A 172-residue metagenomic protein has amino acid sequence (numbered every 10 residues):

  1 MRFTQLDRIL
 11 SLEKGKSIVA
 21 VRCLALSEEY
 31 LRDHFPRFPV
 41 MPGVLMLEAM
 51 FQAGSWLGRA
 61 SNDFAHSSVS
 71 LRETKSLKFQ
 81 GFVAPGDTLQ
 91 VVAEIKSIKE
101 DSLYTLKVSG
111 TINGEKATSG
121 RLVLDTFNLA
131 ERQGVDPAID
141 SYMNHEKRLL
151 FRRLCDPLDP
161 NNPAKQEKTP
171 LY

Functional and structural regions predicted by a protein language model:
M1-M41, N161-Y172: Catalytic strand-loop segment that frames the active site of acyl-thioester-processing enzymes
F3-Q5, L89, Y104: Hydrophobic core residues within well-ordered beta-strands of beta-rich domains
L6, L71-T74, T105, S119: Hydrophobic residues on conserved beta-strands that form the core of alpha/beta folds
D7-L10, K75, Q80, E94-K96: Conserved positions in beta-strands of structured domains
K14, P85-D87, K96-Y172: HotDog/MaoC-like acyl-thioester-processing domains
R22, V92-I95: Short, hydrophobic/aromatic-enriched beta-strand segments in well-ordered soluble domains
F35-P42, L47-W56, L71: Compact, glycine-rich, soluble single-domain proteins
G54-Q90, A117, D125-F127: Hydrophobic beta-strand-centered segment that forms part of the acyl-chain substrate-binding groove
